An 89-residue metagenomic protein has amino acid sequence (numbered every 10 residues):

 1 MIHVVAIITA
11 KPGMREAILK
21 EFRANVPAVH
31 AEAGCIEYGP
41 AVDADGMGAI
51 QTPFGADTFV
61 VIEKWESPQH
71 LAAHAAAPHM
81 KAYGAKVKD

Functional and structural regions predicted by a protein language model:
I2-I8: Active-site-flanking beta-strand signature of metal-NTP-handling nucleotidyl enzymes and homologous cyclase-like
G13-I18: Short, conserved charged micro-motifs
E21: Basic, Lys/Arg-enriched alpha-helical interface segments
A24-I36, G55-D89: An amphipathic, aromatic/His-enriched active-site/gating alpha helix that lines ligand/cofactor pockets
V42: Residues that line or immediately flank small-molecule/substrate-binding pockets and catalytic motifs
A49-F54: Short glycine-biased active-site loop of nucleotidyltransferases that positions the nucleotide triphosphate and helps
